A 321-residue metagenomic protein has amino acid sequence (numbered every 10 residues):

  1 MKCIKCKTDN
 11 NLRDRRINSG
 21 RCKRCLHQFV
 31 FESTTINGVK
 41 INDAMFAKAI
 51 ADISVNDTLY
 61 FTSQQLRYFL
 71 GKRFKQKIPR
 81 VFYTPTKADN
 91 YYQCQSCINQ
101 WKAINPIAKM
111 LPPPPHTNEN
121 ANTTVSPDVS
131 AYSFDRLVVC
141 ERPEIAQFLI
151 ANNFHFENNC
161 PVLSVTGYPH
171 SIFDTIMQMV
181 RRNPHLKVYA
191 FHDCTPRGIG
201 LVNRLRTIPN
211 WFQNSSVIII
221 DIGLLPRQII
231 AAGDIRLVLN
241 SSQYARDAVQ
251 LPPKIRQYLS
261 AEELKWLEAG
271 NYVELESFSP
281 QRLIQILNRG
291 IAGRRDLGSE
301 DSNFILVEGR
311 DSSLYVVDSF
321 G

Functional and structural regions predicted by a protein language model:
M1-L186, P196-G321: Nucleic-acid enzyme cleavage-core boundary/entry regions
D193: Active-site glycine-centered loops adjacent to acidic/histidine catalytic or metal-binding residues that shape
